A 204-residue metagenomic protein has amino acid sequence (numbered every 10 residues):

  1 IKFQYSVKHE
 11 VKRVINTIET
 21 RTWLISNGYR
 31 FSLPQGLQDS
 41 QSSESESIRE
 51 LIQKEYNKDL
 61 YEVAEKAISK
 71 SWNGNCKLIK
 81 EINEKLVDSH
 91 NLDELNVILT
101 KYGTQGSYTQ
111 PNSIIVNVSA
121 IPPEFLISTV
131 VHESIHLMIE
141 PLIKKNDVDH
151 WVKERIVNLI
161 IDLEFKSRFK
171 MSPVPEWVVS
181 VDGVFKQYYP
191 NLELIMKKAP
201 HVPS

Functional and structural regions predicted by a protein language model:
I1-K70: N-terminal low-structure segments adjacent to metalloprotease catalytic domains across cellular compartments
K2-Q4, K8-E10, I143-F185: Post-HExxH zinc-binding segment in Zn-dependent metallohydrolases
I52-Q110, P123, L163-V174: Auxiliary, metal-adjacent structural segments of Zn-dependent hydrolase domains
I98-Y102, V116-A120, E133: Short His-Asn-centered micro-motif
I115-T129, V148: Short pre-active-site segment immediately N-terminal to the catalytic Zn-binding motif
S128-P141: Active-site recognition of the HExxH zinc-binding catalytic motif
V174-S204: Pan-zinc metallopeptidase signature
